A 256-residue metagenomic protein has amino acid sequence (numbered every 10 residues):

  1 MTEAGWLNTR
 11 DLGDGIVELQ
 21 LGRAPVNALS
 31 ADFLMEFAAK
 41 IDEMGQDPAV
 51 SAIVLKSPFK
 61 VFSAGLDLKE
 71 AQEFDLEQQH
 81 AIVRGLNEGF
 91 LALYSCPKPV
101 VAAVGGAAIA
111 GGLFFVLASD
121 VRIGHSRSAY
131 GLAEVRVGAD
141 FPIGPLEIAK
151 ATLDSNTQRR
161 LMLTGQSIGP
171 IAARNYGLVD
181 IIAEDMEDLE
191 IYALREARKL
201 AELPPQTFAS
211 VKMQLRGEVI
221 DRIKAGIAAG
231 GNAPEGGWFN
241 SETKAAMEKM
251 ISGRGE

Functional and structural regions predicted by a protein language model:
M1-P58, L91: Conserved CoA-thioester-binding segment of acyl-CoA-metabolizing enzymes
M35-E36, A49, K56-G89, R136 (+1 more regions): Glycine- (often His-adjacent) and acidic-residue-rich active-site loop that binds/positions the CoA thioester
K56, A103-V104: Structural motif
G89, I109-M162, Y192, E196: CoA-thioester-processing core
F90-A102: Conserved catalytic cysteine-centered active-site region of acyl-thioester-dependent Claisen-condensing enzymes
V121, R160, T164-Q166, A172 (+2 more regions): Well-ordered beta-strand positions
I123-S128, V179-A228, G253-E256: C-terminal long alpha-helix characteristic of the crotonase
